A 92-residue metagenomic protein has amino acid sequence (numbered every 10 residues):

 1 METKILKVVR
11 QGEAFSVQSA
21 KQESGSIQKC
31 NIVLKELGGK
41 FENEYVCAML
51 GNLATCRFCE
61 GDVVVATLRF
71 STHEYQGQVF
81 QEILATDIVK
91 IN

Functional and structural regions predicted by a protein language model:
M1-N92: Single-stranded nucleic acid-binding surfaces, predominantly the OB-fold ssDNA-binding core
